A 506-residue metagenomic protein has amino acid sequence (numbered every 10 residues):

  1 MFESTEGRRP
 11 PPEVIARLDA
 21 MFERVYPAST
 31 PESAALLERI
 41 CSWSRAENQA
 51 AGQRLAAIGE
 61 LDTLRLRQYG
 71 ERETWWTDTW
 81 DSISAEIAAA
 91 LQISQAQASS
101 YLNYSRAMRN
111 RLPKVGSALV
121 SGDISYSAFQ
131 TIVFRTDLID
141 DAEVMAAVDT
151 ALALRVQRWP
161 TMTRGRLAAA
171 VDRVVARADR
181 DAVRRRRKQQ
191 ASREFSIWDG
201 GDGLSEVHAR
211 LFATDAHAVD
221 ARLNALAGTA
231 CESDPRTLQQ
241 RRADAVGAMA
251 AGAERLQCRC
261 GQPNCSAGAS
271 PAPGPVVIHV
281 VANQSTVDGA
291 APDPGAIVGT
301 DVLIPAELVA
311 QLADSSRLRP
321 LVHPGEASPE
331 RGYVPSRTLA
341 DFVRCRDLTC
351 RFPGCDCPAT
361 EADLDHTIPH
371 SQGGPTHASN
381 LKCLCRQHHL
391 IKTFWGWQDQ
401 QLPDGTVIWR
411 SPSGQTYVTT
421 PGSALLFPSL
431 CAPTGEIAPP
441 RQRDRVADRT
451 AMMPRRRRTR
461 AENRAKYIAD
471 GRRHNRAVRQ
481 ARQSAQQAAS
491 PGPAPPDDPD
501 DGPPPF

Functional and structural regions predicted by a protein language model:
M1-G332, Y417, C431-E436, R441-F506: Rieske [2Fe-2S] iron-sulfur domain-containing proteins
R67, T349-F352, L390, W397: Conserved helix-loop functional segments at active or binding sites
S196, E206-H208, H279-V281, F342 (+5 more regions): Structured core elements
C260-N264, T349-G354, Q387: Short, cysteine/histidine-rich loop/knuckle motifs that typically chelate Zn2+
H323-R344, P353-C383, F394-I408, S413: Histidine-centered nuclease catalytic patch
H366, H388-H389: Histidine-centered divalent metal-coordination motifs
I391, D404, C431-T434: Short, well-ordered secondary-structure "scaffold" segments embedded in the functional core of diverse domains
P421-F427: A short, sequence-level motif marking secondary-structure junctions
